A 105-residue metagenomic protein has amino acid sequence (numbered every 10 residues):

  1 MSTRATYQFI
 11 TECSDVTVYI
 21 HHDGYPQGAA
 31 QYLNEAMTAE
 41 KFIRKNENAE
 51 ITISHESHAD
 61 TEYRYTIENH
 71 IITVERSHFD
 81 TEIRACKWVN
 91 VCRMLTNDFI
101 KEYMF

Functional and structural regions predicted by a protein language model:
R4-F9: Short beta-strand scaffold segments in enzyme catalytic cores
I10, D23-G24, I72, D80: Compositionally biased, intrinsically disordered low-complexity segments enriched in polar/proline residues
T11-N46: Short, flexible N-terminal segments of the mature chain
N34-F105: Low-complexity intrinsically disordered segments
